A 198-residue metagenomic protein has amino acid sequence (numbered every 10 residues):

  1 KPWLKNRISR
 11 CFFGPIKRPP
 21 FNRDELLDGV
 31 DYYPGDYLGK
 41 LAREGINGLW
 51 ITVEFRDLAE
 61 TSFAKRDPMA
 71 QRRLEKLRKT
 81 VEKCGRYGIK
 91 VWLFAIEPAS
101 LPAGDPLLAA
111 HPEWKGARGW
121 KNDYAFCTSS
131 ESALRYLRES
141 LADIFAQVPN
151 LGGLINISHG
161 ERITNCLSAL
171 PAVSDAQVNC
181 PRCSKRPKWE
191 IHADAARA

Functional and structural regions predicted by a protein language model:
K1-H159, T164-C183: Feature activates predominantly on carbohydrate-active enzymes
R186-A198: Extended, regular secondary-structure scaffolds
